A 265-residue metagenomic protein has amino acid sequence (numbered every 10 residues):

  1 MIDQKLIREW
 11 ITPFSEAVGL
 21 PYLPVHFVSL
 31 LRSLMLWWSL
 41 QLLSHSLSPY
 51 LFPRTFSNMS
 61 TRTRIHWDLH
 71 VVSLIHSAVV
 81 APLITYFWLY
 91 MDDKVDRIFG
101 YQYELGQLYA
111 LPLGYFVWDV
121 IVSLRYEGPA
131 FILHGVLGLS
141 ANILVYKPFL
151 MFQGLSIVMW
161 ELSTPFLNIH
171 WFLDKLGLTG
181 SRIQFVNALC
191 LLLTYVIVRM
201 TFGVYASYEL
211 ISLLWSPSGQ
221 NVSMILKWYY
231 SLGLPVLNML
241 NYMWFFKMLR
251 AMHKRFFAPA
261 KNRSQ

Functional and structural regions predicted by a protein language model:
M1-M159, T164-L167, W171-Q265: Membrane-helix and juxtamembrane interface regions of eukaryotic multi-pass membrane proteins
